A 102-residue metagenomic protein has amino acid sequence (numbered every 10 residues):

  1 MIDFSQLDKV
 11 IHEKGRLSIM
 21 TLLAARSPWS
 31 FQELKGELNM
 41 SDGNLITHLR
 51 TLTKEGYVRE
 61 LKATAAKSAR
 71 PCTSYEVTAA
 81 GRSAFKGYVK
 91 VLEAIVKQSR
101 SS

Functional and structural regions predicted by a protein language model:
M1-F4, A79-S102: Amphipathic alpha-helical dimerization/coiled-coil segments that flank or bridge DNA-binding/regulatory modules
D3, L7-N44, K54, A65-K67 (+1 more regions): N-terminal helix-turn-helix DNA-binding core of bacterial DNA-binding proteins
L22, T47, F85: Short, electropositive, low-hydrophobicity segments enriched in small/polar residues
L49-T53: Short, hydrophobic-biased segments on the C-terminal half of alpha helices that form "recognition helices"
K54-E55, K67, L92, Q98: Amphipathic, positively biased hydrophobic alpha-helical segments used for protein targeting and membrane insertion
